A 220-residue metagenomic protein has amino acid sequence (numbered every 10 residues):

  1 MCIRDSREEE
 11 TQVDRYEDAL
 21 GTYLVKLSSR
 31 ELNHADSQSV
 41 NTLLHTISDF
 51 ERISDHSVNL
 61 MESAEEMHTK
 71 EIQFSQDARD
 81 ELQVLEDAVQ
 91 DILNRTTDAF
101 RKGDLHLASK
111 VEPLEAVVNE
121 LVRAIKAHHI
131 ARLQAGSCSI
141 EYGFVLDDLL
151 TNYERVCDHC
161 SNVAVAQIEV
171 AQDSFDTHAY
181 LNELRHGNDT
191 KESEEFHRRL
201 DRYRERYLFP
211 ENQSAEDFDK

Functional and structural regions predicted by a protein language model:
I3-K220: Cytosolic, long alpha-helical scaffolding segments
